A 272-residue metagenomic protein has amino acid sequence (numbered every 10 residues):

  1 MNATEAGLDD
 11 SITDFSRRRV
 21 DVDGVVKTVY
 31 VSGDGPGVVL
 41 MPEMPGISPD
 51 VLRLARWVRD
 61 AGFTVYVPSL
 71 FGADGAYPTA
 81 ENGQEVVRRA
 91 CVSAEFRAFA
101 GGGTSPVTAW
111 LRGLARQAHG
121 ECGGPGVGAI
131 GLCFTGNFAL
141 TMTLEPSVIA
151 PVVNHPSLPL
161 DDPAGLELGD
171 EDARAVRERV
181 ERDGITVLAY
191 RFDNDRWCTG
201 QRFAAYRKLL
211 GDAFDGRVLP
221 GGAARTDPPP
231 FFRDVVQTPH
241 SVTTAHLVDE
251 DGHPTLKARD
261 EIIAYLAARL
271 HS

Functional and structural regions predicted by a protein language model:
M1-S272: N-terminal cap/leader regions of alpha/beta-hydrolase-fold enzymes, predominantly small-molecule hydrolases
